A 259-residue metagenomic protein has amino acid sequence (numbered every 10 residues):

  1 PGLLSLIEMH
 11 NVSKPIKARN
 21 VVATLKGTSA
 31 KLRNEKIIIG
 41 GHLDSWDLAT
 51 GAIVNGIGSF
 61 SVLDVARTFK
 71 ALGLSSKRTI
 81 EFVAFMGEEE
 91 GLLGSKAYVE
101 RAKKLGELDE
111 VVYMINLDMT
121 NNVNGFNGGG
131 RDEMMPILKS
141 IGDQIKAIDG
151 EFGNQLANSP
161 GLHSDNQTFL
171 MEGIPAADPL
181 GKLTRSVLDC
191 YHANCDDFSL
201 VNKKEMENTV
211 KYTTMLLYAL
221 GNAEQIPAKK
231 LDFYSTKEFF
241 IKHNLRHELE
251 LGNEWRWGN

Functional and structural regions predicted by a protein language model:
P1-A52, D64-R67, A71-L72, K77: Soluble metallo-hydrolase cores and metallopeptidase-like ectodomains found primarily in the secretory/periplasmic
L3-L6, N20-T24, K36-G40, E81-A84 (+5 more regions): Structural recognition of the beta-strand scaffold that forms the well-ordered cores of secreted hydrolase catalytic
E8-V12, S45-N55, A84-F85, V123-E133 (+2 more regions): Second-shell loop/turn segments in exported
I39, I57-F69, R78-E81, M86 (+1 more regions): Extended, hydrophobic alpha-helical segments in both membrane/secreted and soluble proteins
A52-F60, L74, E89-L93, D132-P136 (+2 more regions): Soluble non-cytosolic domains of exported or imported proteins
R67, I80, S186-N259: His/Asp/Glu-rich mid-to-C-terminal helical/loop segments that flank catalytic regions of hydrolases
R67-L74, E100-K104, D143-G150, M171-I174 (+2 more regions): Sec-exported extracytoplasmic/periplasmic mature domains
F85-L188, W255-G258: Metal-dependent peptidase/peptidase-like ectodomains
